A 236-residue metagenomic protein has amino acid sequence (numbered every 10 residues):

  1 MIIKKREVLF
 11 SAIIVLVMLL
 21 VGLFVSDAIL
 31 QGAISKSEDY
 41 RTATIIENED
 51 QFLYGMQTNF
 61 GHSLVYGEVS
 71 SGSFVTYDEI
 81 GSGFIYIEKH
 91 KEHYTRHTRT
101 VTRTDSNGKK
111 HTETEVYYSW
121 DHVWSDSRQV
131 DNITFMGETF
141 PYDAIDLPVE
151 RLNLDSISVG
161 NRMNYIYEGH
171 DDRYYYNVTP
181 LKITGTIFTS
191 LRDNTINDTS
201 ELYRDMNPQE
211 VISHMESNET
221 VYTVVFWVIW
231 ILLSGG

Functional and structural regions predicted by a protein language model:
M1-F84: N-terminal pre-first-transmembrane soluble regions of secretory-pathway and organelle membrane proteins
I13, F24-Y40, E47, G61-S63 (+1 more regions): Charged, low-complexity helical/coil segments in non-catalytic cytosolic or luminal regions
